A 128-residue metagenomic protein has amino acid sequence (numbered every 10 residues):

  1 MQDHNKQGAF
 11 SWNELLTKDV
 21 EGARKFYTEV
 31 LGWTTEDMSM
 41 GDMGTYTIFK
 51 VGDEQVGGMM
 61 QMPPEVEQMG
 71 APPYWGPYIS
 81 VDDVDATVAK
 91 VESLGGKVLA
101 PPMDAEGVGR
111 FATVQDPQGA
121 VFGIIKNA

Functional and structural regions predicted by a protein language model:
M1-R24, Y74-P77, I125-A128: N-terminal beta-strand motif that seeds the catalytic metal site of vicinal oxygen chelate
Q2, W33-D37, V66, A89 (+1 more regions): Intrinsically disordered, low-complexity segments enriched in polar/charged residues with Gly/Pro, especially when
Q7, E14-E54, S93: Core segments of cupin and vicinal oxygen chelate
S11, E36, G57, W75 (+1 more regions): A short, local hydrophobic-aromatic micro-motif
W12, T45-Y46, G76, F111 (+1 more regions): Conserved beta-strand and immediately adjacent loop positions that scaffold enzyme active sites
D19-E21, K50-Q55, P77-Q118: Vicinal oxygen chelate
A23-K25, M59, M69, T87-A89 (+2 more regions): Short acidic, gly/pro-rich beta-turn/loop elements at beta-sheet edges and active-site/ligand-binding grooves
W33-P72, V121-K126: Conserved short beta-strand elements that form part of the metal-binding/catalytic scaffold of enzyme active sites
